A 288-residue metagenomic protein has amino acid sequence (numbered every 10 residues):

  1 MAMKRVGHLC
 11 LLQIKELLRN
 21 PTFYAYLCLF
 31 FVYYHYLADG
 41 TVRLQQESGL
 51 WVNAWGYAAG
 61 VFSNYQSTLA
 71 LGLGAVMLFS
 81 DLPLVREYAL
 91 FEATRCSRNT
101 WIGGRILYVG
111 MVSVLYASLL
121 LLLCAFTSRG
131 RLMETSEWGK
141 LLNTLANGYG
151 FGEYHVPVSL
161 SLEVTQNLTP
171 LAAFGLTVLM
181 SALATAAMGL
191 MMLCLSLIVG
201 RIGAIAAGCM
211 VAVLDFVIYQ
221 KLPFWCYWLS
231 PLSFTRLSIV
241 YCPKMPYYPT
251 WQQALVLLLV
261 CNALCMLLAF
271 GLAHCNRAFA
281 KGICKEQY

Functional and structural regions predicted by a protein language model:
M1-Y26: Aromatic- and glycine-rich beta-strand/loop motifs that create alpha-glucan
M3-L11, N99, G103, L171-G175: Alpha-helical membrane-protein architecture signal
L27-F31, G203-F216, C284-Q287: Central hydrophobic cores of alpha-helical transmembrane segments in multi-pass integral membrane proteins
F31-S80, G103, L107-L197, S230-L259: Secretory targeting signals
T41-V42, V217-W225: Juxtamembrane membrane-interface segments at transmembrane alpha-helix termini
L78-T94: Transmembrane helix boundary and interhelical loop/hinge segments in multi-pass membrane proteins
S97-N99, G200-I205: Membrane-helix interface segments
C194, I198, V260-Y288: Junction motif at the cytosolic side of a transmembrane helix
